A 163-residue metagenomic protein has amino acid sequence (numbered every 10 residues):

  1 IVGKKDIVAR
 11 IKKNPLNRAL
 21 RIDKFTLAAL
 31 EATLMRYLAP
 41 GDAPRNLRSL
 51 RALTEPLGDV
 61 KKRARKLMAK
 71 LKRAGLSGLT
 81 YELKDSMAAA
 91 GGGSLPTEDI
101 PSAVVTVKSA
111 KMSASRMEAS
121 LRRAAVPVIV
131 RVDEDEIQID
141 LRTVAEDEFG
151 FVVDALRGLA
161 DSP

Functional and structural regions predicted by a protein language model:
I1, A103-K108, I137-Q138: Short cationic amphipathic helices and targeting signals
I1-K72: Active-site C-terminal subdomain of aminotransferase-like
N14, A74-S77, A124: Structured helix-beta-strand junction loops
K24-T26, D99-P101, D133-D135: A generic structural signal for well-ordered coil/turn residues at beta-strand boundaries that shape enzyme active-site
Y37, A74, L159-P163: Solvent-exposed amphipathic alpha-helical surface segments
G41-P44, A90-D99, P127-R131: Short, flexible, solvent-exposed loop/turn segments with mixed acidic/basic and small polar residues
R51-A52, L57-K61, R65, G75-A119: Conserved PLP-binding catalytic core of the aspartate aminotransferase-like
A110-P163: PLP-dependent enzyme catalytic core of the Aspartate aminotransferase-like
